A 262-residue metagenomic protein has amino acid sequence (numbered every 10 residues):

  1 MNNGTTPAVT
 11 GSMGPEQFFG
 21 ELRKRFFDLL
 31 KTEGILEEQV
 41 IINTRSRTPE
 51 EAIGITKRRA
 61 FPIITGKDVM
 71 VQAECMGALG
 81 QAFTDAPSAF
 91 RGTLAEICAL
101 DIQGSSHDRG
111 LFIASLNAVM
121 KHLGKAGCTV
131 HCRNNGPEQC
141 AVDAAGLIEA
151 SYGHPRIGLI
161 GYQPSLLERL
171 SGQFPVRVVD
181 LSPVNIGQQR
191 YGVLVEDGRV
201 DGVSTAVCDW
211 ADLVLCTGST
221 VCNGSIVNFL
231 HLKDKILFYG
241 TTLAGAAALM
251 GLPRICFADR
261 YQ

Functional and structural regions predicted by a protein language model:
N2-R169: Electropositive, gly/pro-rich neighborhoods at or near active sites that engage anionic ligands
R156, D212-L213: Structural motif
L159-Y162, V179-L181, L215-S219, Y239-T241: Short His-Asn-centered micro-motif
Y162-G198: Histidine/lysine/aspartate-rich catalytic loop segments that bind and position anionic ligands
L170-Q173, C208-D209, N228-D234: Short, conserved loop/helix-junction motifs that constitute active-site signature segments in enzyme catalytic cores
I186-G192, T205-C208, A244-P253: Short, charged, surface-exposed secondary-structure boundary motifs
D197-D209: Short acidic low-complexity segments
G224-Q262: C-terminal functional extensions of proteins
